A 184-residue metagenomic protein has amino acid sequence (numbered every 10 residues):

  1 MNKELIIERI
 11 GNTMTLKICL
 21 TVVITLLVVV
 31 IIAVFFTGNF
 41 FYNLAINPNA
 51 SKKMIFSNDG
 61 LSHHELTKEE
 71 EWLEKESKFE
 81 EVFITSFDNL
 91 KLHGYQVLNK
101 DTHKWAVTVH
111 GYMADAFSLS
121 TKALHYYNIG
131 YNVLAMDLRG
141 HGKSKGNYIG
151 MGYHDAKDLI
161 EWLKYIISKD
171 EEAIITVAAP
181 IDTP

Functional and structural regions predicted by a protein language model:
I7-V29: N-terminal Sec-pathway targeting helices
V29-I84: An N-terminal hydrophobic leader/cap segment in hydrolases
F87-V97: A short loop-to-beta-strand scaffold at the N-terminal edge of the catalytic core in hydrolase folds
H103-G111: Short beta-strand element of the alpha/beta-hydrolase
Y112-H125: The serine-hydrolase catalytic nucleophile loop
Y126-K145: Conserved alpha/beta-hydrolase
I149-D170: Alpha/beta-hydrolase active-site loop
K164-P184: Primarily recognizes the serine-hydrolase "nucleophile elbow" in alpha/beta-hydrolase and SGNH/GDSL folds
